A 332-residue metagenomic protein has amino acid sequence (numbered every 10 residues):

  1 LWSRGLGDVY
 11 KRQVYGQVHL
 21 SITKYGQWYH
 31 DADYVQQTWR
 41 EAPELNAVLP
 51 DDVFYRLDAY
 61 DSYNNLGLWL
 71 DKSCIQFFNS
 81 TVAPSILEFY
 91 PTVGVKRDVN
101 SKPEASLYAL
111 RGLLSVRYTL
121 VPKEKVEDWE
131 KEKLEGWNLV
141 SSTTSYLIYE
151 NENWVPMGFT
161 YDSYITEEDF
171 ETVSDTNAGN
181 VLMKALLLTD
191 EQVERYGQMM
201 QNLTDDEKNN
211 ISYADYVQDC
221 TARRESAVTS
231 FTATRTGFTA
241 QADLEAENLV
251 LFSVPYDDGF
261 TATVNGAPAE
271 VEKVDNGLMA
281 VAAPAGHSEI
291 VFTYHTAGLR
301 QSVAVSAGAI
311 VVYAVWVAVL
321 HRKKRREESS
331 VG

Functional and structural regions predicted by a protein language model:
L1-Y10: Single conserved hydrophobic/aromatic residue that forms the stacking wall/gate of nucleotide- or nucleobase-binding
K11-D33, L45-V116, W154-D219, D257 (+1 more regions): Extracytoplasmic/lumenal acceptor-recognition loop(s) of multi-pass membrane glycoenzymes
E44-V48, A105-R111, G136-N138, S226-T229 (+2 more regions): Generic recognition of flexible, low-complexity loop/linker segments
R97-S141: Periplasmic/luminal catalytic loop of GT-C fold multi-pass membrane glycosyltransferases that transfer sugars from
L147-W154: Conserved beta strand-loop-helix elements of the APE1-like EEP
M200-G332: Active-site-proximal, structured, solvent-exposed surfaces of multi-pass membrane proteins that position macromolecular
